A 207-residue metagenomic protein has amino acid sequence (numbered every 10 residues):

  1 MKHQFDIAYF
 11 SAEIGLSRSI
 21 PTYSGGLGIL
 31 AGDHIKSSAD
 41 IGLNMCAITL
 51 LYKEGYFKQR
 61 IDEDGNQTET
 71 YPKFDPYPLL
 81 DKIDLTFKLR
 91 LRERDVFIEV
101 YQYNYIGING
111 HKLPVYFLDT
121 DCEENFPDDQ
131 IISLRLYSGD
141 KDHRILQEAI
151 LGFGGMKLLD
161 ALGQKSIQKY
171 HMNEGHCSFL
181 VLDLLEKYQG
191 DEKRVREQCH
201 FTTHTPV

Functional and structural regions predicted by a protein language model:
M1-V207: Catalytic cores of carbohydrate-active enzymes across secretory and cytosolic contexts
